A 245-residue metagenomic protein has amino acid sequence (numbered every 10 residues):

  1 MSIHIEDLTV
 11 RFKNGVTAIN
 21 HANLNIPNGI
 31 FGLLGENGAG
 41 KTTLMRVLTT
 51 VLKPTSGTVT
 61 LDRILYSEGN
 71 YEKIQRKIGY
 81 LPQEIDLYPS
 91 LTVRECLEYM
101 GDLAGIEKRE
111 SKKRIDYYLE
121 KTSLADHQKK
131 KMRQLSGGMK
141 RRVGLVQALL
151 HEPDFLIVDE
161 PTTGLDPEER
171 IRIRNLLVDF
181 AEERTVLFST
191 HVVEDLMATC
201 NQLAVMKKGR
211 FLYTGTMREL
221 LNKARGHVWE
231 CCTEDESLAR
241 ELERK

Functional and structural regions predicted by a protein language model:
M1-I5, T9-H21, P27, E68-N70: A short, flexible loop at the N-terminus of ABC-type nucleotide-binding domains that lies
E36-G40: Walker A (P-loop) phosphate-binding loop of ABC-type ATPase nucleotide-binding domains
T49: Helix-to-loop junction immediately C-terminal to a conserved catalytic motif
G57-S67, K73-I74: Conserved ABC transporter NBD signature motif
E98, D102, R109-H127: Conserved ABC ATPase "signature" region
L156-D159: Catalytic Walker B motif of ABC-type/P-loop ATPase nucleotide-binding domains
